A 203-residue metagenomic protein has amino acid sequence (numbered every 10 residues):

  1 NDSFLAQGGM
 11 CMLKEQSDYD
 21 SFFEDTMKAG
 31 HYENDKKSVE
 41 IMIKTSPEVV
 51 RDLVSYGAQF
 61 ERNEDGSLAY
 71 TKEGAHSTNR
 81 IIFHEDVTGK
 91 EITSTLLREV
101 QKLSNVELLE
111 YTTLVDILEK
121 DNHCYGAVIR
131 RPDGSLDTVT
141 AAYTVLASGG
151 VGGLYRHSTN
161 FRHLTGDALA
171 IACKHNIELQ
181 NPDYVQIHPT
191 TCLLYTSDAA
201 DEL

Functional and structural regions predicted by a protein language model:
N1-E24: Conserved N-terminal glycine-rich FAD pyrophosphate-binding loop of Rossmann-like flavoproteins
S3, Y19, D35-V50, E85-T93 (+1 more regions): Generic structural signal for well-ordered, non-membrane alpha-helical segments in soluble metabolic enzymes
A29-A69: Rossmann-like flavin
V54-S135, A147, H188-L194: Conserved redox-cofactor binding core of oxidoreductases
S135-Y143: Core beta-strand elements of the Rossmann-like FAD/NAD(P) dinucleotide-binding domain in flavoenzyme oxidoreductases
Y143-L194: Glycine-rich loop(s) and the adjacent beta-strand/alpha-helix scaffold that form part
Y195-L203: Single conserved hydrophobic/aromatic residue that forms the stacking wall/gate of nucleotide- or nucleobase-binding
